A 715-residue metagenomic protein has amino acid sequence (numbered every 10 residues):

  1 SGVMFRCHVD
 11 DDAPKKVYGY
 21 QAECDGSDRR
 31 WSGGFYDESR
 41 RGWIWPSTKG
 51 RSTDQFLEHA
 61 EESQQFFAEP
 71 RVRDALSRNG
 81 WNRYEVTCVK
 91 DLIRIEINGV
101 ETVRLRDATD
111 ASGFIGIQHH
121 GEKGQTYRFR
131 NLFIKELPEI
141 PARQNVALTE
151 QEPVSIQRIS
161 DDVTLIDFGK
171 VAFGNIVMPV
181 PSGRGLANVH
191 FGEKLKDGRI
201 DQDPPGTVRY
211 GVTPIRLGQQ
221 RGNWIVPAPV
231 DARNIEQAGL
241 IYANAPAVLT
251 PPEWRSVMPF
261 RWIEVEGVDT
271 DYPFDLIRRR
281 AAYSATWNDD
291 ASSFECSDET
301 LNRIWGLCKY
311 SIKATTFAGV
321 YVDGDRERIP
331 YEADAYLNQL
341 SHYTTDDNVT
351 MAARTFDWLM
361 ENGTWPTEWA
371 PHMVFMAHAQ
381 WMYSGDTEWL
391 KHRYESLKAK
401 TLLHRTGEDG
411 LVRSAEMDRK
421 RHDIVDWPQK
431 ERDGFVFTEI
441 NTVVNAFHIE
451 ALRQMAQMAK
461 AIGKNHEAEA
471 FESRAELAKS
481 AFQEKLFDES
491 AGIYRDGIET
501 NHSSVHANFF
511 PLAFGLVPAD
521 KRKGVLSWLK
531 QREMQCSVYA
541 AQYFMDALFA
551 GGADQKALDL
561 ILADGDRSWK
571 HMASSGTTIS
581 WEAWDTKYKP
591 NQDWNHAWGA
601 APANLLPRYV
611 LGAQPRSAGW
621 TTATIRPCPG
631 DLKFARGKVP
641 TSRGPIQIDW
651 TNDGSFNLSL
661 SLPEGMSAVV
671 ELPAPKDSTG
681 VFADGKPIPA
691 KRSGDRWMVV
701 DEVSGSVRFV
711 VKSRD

Functional and structural regions predicted by a protein language model:
S1-P141: Carbohydrate-interacting regions of secretory-pathway proteins
S1-W31, I134-N145, F274-S297, I304 (+3 more regions): Accessory carbohydrate-binding/adhesion or oligomerization-edge regions at the termini of glycan-active proteins
D37-R40, T48-S52, E69, E101 (+4 more regions): Extracellular/oxidizing-compartment recognition motifs
W43-I44, W262, D271-T350, R354 (+7 more regions): Active-site acid/base region of carbohydrate-active enzymes
V89-K90, V171-F173, P181-G185, D271 (+2 more regions): Short proline/glycine-enriched turn/loop motifs at strand-loop junctions of beta-rich domains
E96-G99, G192, A683-G685: Short strand-turn-strand beta-turns centered on an Asx-Gly dipeptide
R143-Q144, T149, S473, S480 (+1 more regions): Non-catalytic C-terminal accessory modules of carbohydrate-active enzymes
E327, M373-V374, V412-R413, Q429-E439 (+2 more regions): C-terminal capping/lid segments that line or modulate ligand- or cofactor-binding pockets
